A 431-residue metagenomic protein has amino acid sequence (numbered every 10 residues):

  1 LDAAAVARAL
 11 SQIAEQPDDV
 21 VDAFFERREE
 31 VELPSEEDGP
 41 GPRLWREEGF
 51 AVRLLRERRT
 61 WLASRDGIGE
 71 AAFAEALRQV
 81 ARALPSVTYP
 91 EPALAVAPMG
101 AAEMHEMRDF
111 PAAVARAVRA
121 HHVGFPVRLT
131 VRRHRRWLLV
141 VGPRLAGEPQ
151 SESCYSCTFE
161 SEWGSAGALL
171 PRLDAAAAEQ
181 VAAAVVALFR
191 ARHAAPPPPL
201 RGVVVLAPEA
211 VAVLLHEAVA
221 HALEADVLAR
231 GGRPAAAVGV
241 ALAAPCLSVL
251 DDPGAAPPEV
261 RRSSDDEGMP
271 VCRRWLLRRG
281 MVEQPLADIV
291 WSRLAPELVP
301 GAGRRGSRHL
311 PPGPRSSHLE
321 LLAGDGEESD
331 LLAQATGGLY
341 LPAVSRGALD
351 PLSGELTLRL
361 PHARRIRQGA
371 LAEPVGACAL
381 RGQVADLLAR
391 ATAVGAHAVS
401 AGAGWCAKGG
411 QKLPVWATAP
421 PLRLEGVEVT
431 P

Functional and structural regions predicted by a protein language model:
L1-P431: N-terminal small-residue-enriched
